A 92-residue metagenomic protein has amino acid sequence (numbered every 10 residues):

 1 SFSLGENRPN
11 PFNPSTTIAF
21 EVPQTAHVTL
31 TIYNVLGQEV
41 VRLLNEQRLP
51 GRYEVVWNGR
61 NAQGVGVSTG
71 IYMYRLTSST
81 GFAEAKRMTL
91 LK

Functional and structural regions predicted by a protein language model:
S1-Y33, R42, W57, S78-T80: Glycine-centered coil/turn sites that cap beta-strands in beta-rich domains
V40-V41, V67: Generic structural signal for well-ordered beta-strand positions
L43-L44, K86: Short hydrophobic alpha-helix segments
E46-Q47, T89: A generic structural motif
L49-Y53, S68-I71: A glycine-anchored, Pro-Gly-centered beta-turn/N-cap motif
E54-V67: Signal that preferentially marks extracellular ectodomain short beta-strand elements of beta-sandwich modules
V65-K92: C-terminal tail/sorting-segment detector
